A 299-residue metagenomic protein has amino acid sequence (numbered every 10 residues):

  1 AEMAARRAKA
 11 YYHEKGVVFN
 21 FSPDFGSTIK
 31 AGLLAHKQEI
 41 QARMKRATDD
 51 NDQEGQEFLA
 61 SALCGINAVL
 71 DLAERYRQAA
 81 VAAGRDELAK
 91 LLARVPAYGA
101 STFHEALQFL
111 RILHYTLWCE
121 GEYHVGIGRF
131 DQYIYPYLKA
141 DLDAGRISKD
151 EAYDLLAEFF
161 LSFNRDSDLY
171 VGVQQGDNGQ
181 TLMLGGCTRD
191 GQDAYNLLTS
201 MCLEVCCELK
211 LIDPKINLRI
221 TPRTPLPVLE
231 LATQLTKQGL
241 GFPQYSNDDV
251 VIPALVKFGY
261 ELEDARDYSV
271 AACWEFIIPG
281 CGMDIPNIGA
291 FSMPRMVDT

Functional and structural regions predicted by a protein language model:
A1-A62, E87-Y98, T102-T299: Conserved catalytic cores of very large enzyme subunits
A60-L72: Extended non-globular scaffold/tether segments
V69-L72, Y76, Y133: Amphipathic, well-ordered alpha-helical segments in soluble domains
